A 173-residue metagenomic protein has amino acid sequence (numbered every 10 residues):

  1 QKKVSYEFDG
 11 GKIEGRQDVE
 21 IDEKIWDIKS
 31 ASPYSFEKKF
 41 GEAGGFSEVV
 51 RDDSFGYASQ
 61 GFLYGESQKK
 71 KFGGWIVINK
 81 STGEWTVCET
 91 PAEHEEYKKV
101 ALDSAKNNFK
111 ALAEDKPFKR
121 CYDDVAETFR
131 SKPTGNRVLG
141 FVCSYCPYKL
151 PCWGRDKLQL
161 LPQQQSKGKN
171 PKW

Functional and structural regions predicted by a protein language model:
Q1-K12, D18: A short acidic/basic microdomain associated with nuclease active sites
K12, Y57-Q60: Amphipathic coiled-coil/heptad-repeat helices and related helical stalk/stem segments that mediate oligomerization
K12-E14, I21-E23, K70-F72, T82-G83: Coil-to-beta-strand transition motifs
G15-E48, L63-Y64: Conserved catalytic cores of phosphodiester-cleaving nucleases, focusing on short active-site segments
K38, R51-F55, L63-W173: Metal-dependent nuclease catalytic regions and adjoining charged, substrate-binding loops involved in nucleic-acid end
G44-A58: A short acidic, glycine-rich active-site loop that binds or catalyzes chemistry on phosphate/adenosine moieties
